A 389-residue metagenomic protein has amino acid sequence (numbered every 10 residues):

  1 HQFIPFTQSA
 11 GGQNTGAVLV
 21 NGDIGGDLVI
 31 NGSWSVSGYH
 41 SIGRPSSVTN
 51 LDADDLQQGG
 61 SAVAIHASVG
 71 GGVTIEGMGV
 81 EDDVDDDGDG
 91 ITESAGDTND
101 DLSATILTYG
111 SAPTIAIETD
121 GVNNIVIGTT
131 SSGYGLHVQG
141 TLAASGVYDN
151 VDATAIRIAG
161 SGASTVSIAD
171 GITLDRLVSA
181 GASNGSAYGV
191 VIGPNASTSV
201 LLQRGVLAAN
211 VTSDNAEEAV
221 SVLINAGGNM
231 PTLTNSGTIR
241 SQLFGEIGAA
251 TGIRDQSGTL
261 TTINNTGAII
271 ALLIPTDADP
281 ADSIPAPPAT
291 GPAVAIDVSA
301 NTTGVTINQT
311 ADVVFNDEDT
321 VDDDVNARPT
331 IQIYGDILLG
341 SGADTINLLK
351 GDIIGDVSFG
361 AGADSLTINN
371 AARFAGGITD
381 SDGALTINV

Functional and structural regions predicted by a protein language model:
H1-I354, S358-A375, T379-V389: Surface-exposed loop/turn motifs in large extracellular/passenger domains
